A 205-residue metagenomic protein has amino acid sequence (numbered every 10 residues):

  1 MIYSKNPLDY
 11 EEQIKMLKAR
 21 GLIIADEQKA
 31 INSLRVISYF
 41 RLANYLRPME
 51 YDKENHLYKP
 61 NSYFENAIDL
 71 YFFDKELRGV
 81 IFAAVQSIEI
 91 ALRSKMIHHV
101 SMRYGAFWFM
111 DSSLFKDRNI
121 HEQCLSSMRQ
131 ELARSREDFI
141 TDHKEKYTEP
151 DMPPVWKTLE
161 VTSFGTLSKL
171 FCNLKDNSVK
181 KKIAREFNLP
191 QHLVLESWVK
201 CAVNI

Functional and structural regions predicted by a protein language model:
M1-I205: Long, contiguous internal "core" modules enriched in hydrophobic/ aromatic residues
